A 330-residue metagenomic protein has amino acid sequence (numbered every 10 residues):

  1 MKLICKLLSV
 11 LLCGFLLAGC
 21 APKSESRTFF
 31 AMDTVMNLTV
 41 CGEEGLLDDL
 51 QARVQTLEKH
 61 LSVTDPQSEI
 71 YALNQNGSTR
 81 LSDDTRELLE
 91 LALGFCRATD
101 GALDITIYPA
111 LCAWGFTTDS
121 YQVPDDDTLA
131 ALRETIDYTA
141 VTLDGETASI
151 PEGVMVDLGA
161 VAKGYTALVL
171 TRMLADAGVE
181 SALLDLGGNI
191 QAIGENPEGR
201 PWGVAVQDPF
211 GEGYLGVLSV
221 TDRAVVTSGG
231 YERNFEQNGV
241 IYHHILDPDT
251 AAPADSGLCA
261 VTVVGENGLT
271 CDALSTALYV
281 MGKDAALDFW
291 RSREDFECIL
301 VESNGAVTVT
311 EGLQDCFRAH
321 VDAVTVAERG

Functional and structural regions predicted by a protein language model:
K2-S9, G14-G330: Mature catalytic core of soluble alpha/beta enzymes
